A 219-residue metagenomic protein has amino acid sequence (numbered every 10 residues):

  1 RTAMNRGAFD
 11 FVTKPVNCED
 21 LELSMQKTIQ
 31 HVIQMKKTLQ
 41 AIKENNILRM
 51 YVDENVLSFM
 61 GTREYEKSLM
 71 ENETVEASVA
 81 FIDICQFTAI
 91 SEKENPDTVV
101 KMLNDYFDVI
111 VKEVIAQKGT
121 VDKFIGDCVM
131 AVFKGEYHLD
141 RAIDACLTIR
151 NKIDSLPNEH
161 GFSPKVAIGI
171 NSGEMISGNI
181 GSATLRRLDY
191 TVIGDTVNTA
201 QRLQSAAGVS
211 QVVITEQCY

Functional and structural regions predicted by a protein language model:
R1-N5: Alpha4-beta5-alpha5 "output face"
T13, N17-T74: Regulatory cytosolic signal-relay segments
D20, I176-I180: Switch/connector loops and helix/strand junctions flanking conserved nucleotide-binding motifs in nucleotide-processing
K67-D144: Catalytic NTP-binding/metal-coordinating core of nucleotidyl cyclase/transferase enzymes
N104-G119, G135-I168, S172, D195-Q201 (+1 more regions): Alpha-helical scaffold within the catalytic cores of cyclic-nucleotide enzymes
M175-S177, A206-Y219: Cytosolic regulatory/linker segments at or just downstream of nucleotide-handling modules in signal-transduction
